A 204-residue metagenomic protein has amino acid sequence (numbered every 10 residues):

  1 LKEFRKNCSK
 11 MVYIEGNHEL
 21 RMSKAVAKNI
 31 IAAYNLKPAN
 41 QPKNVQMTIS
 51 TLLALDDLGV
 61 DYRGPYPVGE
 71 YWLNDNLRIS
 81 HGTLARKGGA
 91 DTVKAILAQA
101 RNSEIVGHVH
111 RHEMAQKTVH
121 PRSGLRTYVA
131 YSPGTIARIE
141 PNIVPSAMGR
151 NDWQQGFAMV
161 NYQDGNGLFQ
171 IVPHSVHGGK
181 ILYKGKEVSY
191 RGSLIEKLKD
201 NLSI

Functional and structural regions predicted by a protein language model:
L1-L55, I204: Core catalytic region of metal-dependent phosphoesterases/phosphodiesterases, especially metallo-beta-lactamase-like
K6, S50-D57, A98, K184-K186 (+2 more regions): Polar/charged alpha-helical tracts
K10-H18, G64-V68, V172-V176: Acidic carboxylate-rich catalytic motifs and surrounding loops in phosphoryl-/glycosyl-chemistry enzymes
E19-K28, K43-K87, Q99: Hydrophobic, aromatic-enriched interface-forming segments
P38-P42, G64-V68, T118-G124: A broad, low-specificity signal for short, low-complexity segments enriched in glycine/proline and polar/charged
N76-H174: Conserved beta-sheet core of the metallophosphoesterase superfamily
Q155, N161-I204: A short C-terminal boundary segment appended to hydrolase-like catalytic domains
